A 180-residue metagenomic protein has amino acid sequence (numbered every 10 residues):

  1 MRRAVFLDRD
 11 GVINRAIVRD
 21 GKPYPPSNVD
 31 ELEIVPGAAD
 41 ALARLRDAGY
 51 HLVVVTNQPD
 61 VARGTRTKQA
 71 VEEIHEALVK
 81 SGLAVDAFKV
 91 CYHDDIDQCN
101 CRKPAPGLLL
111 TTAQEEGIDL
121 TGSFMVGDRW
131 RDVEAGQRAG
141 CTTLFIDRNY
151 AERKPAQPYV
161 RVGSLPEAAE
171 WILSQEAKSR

Functional and structural regions predicted by a protein language model:
M1-H51: Active-site neighborhood of HAD-like aspartate-dependent phosphohydrolases
R3, Q69-A87, I96-M125, R129-R180: Asp-based, Mg2+/Mn2+-dependent phosphohydrolase catalytic module
L7-R9, T56, G127-D128: Active-site flanking residues adjacent to catalytic metal/cofactor-binding acidic residues
V12, P59-D60, R131, A151: Short, solvent-exposed loop/turn segments at secondary-structure junctions
N14-A16, G21, R63, E134 (+2 more regions): Conserved protein kinase catalytic core
R15-I17, Y92, D147: Residue-level signal for short segments within beta-strands and strand-turn junctions of well-structured beta-sheet
K22-P25, V61-G64, D94-C99, E152-P155: A short acidic, helix-capping loop that chelates divalent metal ions and anchors anionic groups
A38-H75, V85-D97, G136: Substrate-recognition element of Asp-dependent hydrolases with the DxDx(T/V) motif
